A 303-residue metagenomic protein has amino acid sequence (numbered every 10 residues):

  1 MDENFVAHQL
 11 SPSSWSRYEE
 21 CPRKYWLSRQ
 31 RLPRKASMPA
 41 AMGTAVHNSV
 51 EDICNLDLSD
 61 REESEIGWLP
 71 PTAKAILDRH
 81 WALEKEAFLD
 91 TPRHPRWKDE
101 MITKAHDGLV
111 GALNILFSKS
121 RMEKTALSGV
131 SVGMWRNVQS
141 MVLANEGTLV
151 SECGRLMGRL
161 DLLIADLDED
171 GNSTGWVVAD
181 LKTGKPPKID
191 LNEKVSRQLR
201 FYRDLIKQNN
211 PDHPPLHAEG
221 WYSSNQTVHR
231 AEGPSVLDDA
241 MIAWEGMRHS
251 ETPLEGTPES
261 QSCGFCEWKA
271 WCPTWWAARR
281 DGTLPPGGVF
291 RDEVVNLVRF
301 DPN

Functional and structural regions predicted by a protein language model:
F5-A7, E20-R34, V178, K182-G184 (+1 more regions): Short amphipathic alpha-helical segments and their helix-coil junctions
F5-H8, P12-S13, L32-A40, L149 (+3 more regions): Short, charged/polar micro-motifs that form catalytic or ligand-binding hotspots
Q9-L10, I189-K194, D204-F290: Metal-dependent nuclease catalytic regions and adjoining charged, substrate-binding loops involved in nucleic-acid end
W15-S59, I66, K74, H106 (+2 more regions): Nuclease catalytic cores
D52-L143: A non-catalytic, helix-rich entry segment at domain boundaries
N137-I242: Mg2+/Mn2+-dependent nuclease catalytic core
L181, P302-N303: OB-fold (S1/OB) nucleic-acid-binding surfaces
P285-P302: Structural detector for short beta-strands of small beta-barrel domains
